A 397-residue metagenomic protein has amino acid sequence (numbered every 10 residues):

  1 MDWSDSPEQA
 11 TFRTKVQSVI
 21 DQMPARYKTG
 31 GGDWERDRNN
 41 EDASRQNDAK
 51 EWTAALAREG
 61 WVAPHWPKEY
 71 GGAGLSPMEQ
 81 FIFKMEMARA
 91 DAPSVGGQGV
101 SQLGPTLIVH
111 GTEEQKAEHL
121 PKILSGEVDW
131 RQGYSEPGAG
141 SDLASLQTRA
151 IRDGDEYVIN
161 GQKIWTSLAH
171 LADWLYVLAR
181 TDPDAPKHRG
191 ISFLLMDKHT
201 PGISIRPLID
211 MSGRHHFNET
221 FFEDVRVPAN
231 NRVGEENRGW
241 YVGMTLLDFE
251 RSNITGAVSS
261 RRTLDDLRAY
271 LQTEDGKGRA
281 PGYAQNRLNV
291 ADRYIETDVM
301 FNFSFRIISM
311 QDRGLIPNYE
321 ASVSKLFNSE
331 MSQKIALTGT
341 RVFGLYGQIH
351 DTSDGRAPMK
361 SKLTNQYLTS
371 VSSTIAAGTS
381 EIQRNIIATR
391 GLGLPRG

Functional and structural regions predicted by a protein language model:
M1-G97, E118-S125, N253, R268-A269 (+7 more regions): Amphipathic, small/basic residue-rich leader segments at the start of a protein or domain
D2-D5, M78, I82-F83, Q102 (+3 more regions): Glycine-rich phosphate/cofactor-binding loops in nucleotide/flavin-utilizing enzymes
W3-P7, I203-M300, S373, T389: Glycine-rich beta->alpha junctions and the first turn(s) of the following alpha-helix
K28-N40, Q272, G276, A280-R287 (+1 more regions): C-terminal helix-coil-helix/basic helical segment that borders enzyme active sites and/or dimer interfaces and provides
V95-E114, G140: N-terminal glycine-rich flavin-associated loop
G126-Y134, L178: A short, Trp-centered hydrophobic/proline-enriched beta-strand micro-motif
T148-A150: A structural signal for short hydrophobic beta-strand segments in well-ordered beta-sheet cores
D155-E156, N160-R206: A short core secondary-structure module
